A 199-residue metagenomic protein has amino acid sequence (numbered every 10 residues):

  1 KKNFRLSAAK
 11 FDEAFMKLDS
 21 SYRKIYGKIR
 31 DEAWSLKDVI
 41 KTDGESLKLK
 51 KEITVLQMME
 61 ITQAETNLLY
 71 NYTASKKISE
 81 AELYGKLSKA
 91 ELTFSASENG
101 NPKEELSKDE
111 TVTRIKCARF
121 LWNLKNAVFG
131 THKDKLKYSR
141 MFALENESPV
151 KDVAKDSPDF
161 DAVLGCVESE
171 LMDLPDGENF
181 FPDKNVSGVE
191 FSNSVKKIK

Functional and structural regions predicted by a protein language model:
N3-P158, D173-N185, K197-K199: Feature responds to low-complexity, polar/acidic, surface-exposed segments characteristic of secreted/exported proteins
F160-V163: C-terminal-of-GTPase-core extension/linker across diverse P-loop GTPases
